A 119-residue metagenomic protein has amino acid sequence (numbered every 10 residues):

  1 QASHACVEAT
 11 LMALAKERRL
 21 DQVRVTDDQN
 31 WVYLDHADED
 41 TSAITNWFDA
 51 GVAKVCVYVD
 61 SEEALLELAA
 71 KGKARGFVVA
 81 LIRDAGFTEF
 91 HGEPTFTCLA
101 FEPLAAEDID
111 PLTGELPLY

Functional and structural regions predicted by a protein language model:
Q1-Y119: Positively charged, small/polar-rich N-terminal and surface patches that mediate targeting and assembly and bind
